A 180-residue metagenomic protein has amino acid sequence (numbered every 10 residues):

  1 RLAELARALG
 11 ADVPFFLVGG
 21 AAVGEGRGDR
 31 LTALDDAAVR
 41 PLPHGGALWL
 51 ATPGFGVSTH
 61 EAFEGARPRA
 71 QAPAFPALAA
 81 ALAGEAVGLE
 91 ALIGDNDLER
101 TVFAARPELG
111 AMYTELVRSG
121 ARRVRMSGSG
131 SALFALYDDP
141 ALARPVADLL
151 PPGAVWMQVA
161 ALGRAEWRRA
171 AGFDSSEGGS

Functional and structural regions predicted by a protein language model:
R1-T32: Gly/Ser-rich oxyanion-binding loop with an adjacent helix/lid that shapes the negatively charged ligand pocket
L9, P152-G153: Short, structured coil segments at secondary-structure junctions
V23-R123, D138-P151, Q158-S180: Conserved, helical-rich catalytic subdomain that frames metal- and/or nucleotide-binding sites in enzyme alpha/beta
M126-S131: Glycine-rich beta-strand-to-loop/alpha-helix junction loops that act as flexible
F134-L136: Short hydrophobic/aromatic beta-strand micro-patches that form the beta-sheet surface supporting nucleotide- or nucleic
